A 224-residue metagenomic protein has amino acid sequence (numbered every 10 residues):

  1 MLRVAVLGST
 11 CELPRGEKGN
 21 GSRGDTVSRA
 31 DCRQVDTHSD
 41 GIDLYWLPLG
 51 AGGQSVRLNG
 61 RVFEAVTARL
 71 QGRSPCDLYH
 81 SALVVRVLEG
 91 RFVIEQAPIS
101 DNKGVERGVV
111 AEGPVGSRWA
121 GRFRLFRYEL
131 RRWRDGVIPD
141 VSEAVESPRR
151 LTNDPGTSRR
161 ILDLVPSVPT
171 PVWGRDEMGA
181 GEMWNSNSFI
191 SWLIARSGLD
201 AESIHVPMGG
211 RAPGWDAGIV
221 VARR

Functional and structural regions predicted by a protein language model:
G8, G16-G24: Residue-identity detector for glycine
G24, S28-A180, A222-R224: Non-catalytic ligand/cofactor/substrate-binding and regulatory segments of enzyme domains
L78, R175-S197: Active-site nucleophilic cysteine motif
L88-R91, A195-S203: Short helix-capping/linker segments at secondary-structure and domain boundaries
W173-E177, A201-V206: Surface-exposed patches in mature extracellular/periplasmic domains of secreted proteins
P207-R224: Short terminal or interdomain "cap/linker" segment that borders an active site or interface and mediates
